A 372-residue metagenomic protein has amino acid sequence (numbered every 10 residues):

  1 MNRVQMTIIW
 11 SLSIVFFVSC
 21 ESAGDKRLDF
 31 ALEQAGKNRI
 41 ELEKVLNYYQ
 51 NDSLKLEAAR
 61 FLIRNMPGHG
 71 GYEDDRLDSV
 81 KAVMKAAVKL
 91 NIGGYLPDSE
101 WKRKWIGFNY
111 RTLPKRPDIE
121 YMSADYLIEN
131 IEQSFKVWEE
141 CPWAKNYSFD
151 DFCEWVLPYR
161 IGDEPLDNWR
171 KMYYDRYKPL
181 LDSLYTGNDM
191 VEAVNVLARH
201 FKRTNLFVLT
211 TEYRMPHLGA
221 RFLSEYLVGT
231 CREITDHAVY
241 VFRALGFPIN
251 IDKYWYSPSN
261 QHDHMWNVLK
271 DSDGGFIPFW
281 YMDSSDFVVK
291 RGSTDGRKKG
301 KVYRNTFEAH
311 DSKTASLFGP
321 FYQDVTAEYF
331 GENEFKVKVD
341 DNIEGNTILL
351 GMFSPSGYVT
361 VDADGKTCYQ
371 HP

Functional and structural regions predicted by a protein language model:
M1-I8: Bacterial N-terminal signal peptides that target proteins for export
V18-S19: C-terminal motif of bacterial Sec signal peptides marking the signal peptidase cleavage site
D29-G36, Y48-Q50, P179, L184-H200 (+2 more regions): Hydrophobic/aromatic-rich core segments of domains that either
E33, K44, D52-L227, H262: Secondary-structure boundary elements
S312-N333: Beta-strand-rich domain onsets/edges
N333-D341: A short, amphipathic beta-strand motif
N342-G357: Short, ordered, surface-exposed loop/turn motifs in non-cytosolic proteins
S356-P372: Short, acidic Ser/Thr/Gly-rich low-complexity loop/linker segments typical of extracellular and cell-surface proteins
